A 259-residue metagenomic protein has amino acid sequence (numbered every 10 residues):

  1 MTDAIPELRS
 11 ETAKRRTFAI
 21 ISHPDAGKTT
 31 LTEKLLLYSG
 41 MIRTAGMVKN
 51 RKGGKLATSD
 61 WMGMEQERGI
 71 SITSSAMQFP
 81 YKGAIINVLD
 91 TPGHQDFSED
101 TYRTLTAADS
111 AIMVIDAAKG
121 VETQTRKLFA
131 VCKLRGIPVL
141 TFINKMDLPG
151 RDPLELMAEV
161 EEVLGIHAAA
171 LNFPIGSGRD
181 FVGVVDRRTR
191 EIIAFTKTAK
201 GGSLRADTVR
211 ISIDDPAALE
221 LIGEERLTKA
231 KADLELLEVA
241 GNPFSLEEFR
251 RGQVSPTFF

Functional and structural regions predicted by a protein language model:
T2-A26, A117-F259: P-loop NTPase catalytic nucleotide-binding module
T2-I115, V121, L128, A170 (+3 more regions): P-loop NTPase switch module centered on the Walker A-proximal segment
